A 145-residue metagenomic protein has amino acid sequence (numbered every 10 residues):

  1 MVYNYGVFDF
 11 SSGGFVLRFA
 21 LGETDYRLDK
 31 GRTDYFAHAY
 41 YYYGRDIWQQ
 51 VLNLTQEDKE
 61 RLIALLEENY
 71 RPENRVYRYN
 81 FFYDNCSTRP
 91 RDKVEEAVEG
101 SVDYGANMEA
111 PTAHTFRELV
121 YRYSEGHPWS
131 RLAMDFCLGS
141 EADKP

Functional and structural regions predicted by a protein language model:
M1-R45: Glycine-rich catalytic cores of cysteine/serine-nucleophile enzymes that process amide/ester linkages in cell-envelope
V7-D9, Q56-D58, L138: Short, flexible loop/turn elements at secondary-structure junctions
A39-W48, E68-R75: Acidic/histidine-rich, surface-exposed loop or edge segments in extracytoplasmic proteins
D46-L54, Y77-F81: Short coil/turn segments at secondary-structure boundaries
L54-E67: A structural motif
E68-P145: Activation targets extended, charge/polar-rich intrinsically disordered C-terminal tails
